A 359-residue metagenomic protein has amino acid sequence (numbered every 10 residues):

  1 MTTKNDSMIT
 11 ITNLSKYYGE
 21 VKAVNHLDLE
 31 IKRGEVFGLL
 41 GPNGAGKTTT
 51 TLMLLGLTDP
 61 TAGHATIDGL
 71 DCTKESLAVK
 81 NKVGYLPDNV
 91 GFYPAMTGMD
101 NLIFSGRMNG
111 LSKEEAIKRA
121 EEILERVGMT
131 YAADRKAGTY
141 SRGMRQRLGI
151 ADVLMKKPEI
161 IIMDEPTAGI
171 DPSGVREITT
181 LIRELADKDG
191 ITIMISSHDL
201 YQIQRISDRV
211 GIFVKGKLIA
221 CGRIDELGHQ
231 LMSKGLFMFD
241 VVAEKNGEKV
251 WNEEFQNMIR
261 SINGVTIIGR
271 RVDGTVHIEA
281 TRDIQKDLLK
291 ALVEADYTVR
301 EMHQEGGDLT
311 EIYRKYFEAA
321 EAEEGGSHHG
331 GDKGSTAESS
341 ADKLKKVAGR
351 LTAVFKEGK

Functional and structural regions predicted by a protein language model:
T2-K4: Pre-NBD coupling/linker segments of ABC/ABC-like ATPases
D6-I11, K16-K215, I219-A220: ABC transporter nucleotide-binding domains
T12, T61, N263-T266, R300: A short, local hydrophobic-aromatic micro-motif
K16, I267-R270, Q304: Hydrophobic/anchoring residues in structured secondary elements
G84, N101, G110, G149 (+5 more regions): A generic structural signal for secondary-structure junctions that act as hinges or helix/strand caps at the edges
T180-E279: ABC transporter nucleotide-binding domain
A280-K359: C-terminal coupling/interaction segments
